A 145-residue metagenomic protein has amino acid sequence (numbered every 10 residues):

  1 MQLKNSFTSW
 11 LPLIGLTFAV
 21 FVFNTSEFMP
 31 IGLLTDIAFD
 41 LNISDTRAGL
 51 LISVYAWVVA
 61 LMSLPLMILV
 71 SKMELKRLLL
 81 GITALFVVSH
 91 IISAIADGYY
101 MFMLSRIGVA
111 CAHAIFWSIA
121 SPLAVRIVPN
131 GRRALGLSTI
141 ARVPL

Functional and structural regions predicted by a protein language model:
P12-D45, S63-L66: Extracytoplasmic
D40-L41, K72, L123-V128: Helix-to-coil boundary motifs at intracellular loop junctions of multi-pass secondary transporters
N42, E74, I95-M101, A112: Helix-breaking motifs and short loop linkers at transmembrane-helix boundaries and internal kinks in secondary membrane
S44-I52: Juxtamembrane helix-start elements in MFS-like secondary transporters
A56-W57, L145: Short hydrophobic/small-residue motifs within alpha-helical transmembrane segments of multi-pass transporter-like
L61-D97: Conserved MFS/SLC helix-loop-helix module at the cytosolic interface between two early adjacent transmembrane helices
S89-I92, Y100-G108: Paired small-residue
S105-V143: Cytoplasmic helix-loop-helix junction between adjacent transmembrane helices in 12-TM secondary transporters
